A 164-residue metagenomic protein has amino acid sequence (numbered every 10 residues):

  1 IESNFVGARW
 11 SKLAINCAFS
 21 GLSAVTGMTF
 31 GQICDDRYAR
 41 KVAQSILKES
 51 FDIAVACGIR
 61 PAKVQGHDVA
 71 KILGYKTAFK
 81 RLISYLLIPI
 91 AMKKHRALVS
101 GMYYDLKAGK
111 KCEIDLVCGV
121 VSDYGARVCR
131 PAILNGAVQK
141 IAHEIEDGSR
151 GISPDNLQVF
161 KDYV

Functional and structural regions predicted by a protein language model:
I1-C17, L73, Y85-I90: FAD/FMN-dependent oxidoreductases across multiple families
V6-G31, Y38-D52: Active-site-proximal catalytic alpha-helix in oxidoreductases
S23-D35, V99-A108: Helix-loop-beta segment of a Rossmann-like dinucleotide-binding subdomain
Q44-V164: NAD(P)-dependent Rossmann-like dehydrogenase/reductase catalytic/cofactor-binding core
